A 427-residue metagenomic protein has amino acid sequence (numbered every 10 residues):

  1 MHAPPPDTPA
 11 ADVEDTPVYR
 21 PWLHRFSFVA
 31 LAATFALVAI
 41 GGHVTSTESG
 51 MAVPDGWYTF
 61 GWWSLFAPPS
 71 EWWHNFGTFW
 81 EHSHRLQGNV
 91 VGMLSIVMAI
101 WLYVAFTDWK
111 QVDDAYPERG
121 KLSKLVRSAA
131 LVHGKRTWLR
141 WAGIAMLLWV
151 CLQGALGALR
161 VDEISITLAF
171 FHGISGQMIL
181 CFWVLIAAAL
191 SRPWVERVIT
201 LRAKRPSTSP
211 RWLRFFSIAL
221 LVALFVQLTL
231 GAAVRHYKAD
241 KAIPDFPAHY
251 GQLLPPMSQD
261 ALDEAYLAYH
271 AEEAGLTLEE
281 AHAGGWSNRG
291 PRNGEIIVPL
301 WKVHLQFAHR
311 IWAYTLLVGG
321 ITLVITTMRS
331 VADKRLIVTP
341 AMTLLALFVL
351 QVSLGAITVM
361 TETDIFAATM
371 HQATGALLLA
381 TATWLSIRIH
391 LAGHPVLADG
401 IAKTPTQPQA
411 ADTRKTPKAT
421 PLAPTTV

Functional and structural regions predicted by a protein language model:
P17, L185-T208, W212, F216 (+1 more regions): A juxtamembrane structural motif centered on a specific transmembrane helix
W22-V53, A223-R235: N-terminal signal-anchor transmembrane alpha helix
R25-S27, G134-M146, S217, D333-L347 (+1 more regions): Membrane-interfacial loop-to-transmembrane alpha-helix junctions, especially the N-terminal start
V44-V53, C151-I174, V234-D245, V352-A376: Interfacial helix-loop-helix junctions of multi-pass membrane proteins
T45-H82, D240-K302: Extracytosolic (periplasmic/ER-lumenal) interhelical loops and adjacent juxtamembrane/interface segments of multi-pass
F79-I96, I166-C181, H304-T322, A368-L377: Membrane-interface loop-to-helix entry segments
L102-A142, V324-L344: Membrane-interface helix-loop-helix junctions at transmembrane boundaries of multi-pass membrane enzymes, predominantly
W138-I144, L148-T200: Long, hydrophobic, well-ordered secondary-structure blocks that form the structural core and pocket-lining surfaces
